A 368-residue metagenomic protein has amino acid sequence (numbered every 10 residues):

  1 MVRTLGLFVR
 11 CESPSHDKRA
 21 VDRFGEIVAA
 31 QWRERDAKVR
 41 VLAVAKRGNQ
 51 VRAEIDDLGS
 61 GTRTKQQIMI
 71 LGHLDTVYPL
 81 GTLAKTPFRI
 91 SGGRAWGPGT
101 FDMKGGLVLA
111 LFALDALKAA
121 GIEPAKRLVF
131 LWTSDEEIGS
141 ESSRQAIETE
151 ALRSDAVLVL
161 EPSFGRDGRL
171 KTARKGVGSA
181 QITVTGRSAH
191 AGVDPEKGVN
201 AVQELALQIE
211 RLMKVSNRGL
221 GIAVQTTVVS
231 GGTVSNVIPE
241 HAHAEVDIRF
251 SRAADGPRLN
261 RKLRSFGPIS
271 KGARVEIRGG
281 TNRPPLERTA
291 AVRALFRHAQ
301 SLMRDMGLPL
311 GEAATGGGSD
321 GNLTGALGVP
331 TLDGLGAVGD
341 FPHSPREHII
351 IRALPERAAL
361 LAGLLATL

Functional and structural regions predicted by a protein language model:
M1-P98, A119, P124, G321: Acidic/His- and Gly-rich active-site-bordering loop/insert found across diverse amide/peptide-bond hydrolases
S13-P14, Q31, A43, P162-D167 (+2 more regions): Metal-dependent amide/peptide-bond hydrolase catalytic core, centered on the "pita-bread" metallohydrolase fold
R63-K65, R89-G93, A113-V129, L212-G221 (+1 more regions): Phosphate-handling active-site elements
L71-G72, L131-T133, L158-E161, T183-T185 (+1 more regions): Short beta-strand segments
D75-S91, S154, L158, A173-T183 (+1 more regions): Acidic-glycine-rich active-site phosphate/pyrophosphate-binding loop
Y78, R94-V108, H190: Glycine/serine-rich anion-binding loops at beta->alpha junctions that coordinate negatively charged ligand groups
M103-A173: Acidic/histidine-rich catalytic neighborhood of metal-dependent amide-processing enzymes
